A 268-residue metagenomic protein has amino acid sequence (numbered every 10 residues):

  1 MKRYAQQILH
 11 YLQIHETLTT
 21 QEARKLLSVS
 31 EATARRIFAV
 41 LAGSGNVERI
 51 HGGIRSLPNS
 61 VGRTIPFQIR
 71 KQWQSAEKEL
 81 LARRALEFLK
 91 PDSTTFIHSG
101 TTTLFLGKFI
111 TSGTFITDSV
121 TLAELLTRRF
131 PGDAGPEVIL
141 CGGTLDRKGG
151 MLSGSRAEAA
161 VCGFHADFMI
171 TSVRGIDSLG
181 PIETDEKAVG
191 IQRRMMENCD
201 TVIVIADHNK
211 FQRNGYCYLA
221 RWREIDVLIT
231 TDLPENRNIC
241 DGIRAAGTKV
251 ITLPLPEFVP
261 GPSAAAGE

Functional and structural regions predicted by a protein language model:
K2-T19, L26-L27, R36-F96, G107-F109 (+1 more regions): HTH-adjacent hinge/linker in prokaryotic transcriptional regulators
R3-H10, T17-A23, S28-T33, A42-G43 (+2 more regions): Conserved phosphate- and dinucleotide-binding cores of soluble alpha/beta proteins, encompassing both enzyme active
G53, T121-L122: Short glycine-enriched loops at secondary-structure junctions
R83-L86, L104, K108, A159 (+2 more regions): Alpha-helical segments flanking ligand/cofactor-binding loops in enzyme cores
F96, F115, T184: Conserved SAM-binding loop
T101, V120-T121: Alpha-helix/helix-capping structural signal
G113-T114, L228: Conserved helix-loop-beta element of the AMP-binding
